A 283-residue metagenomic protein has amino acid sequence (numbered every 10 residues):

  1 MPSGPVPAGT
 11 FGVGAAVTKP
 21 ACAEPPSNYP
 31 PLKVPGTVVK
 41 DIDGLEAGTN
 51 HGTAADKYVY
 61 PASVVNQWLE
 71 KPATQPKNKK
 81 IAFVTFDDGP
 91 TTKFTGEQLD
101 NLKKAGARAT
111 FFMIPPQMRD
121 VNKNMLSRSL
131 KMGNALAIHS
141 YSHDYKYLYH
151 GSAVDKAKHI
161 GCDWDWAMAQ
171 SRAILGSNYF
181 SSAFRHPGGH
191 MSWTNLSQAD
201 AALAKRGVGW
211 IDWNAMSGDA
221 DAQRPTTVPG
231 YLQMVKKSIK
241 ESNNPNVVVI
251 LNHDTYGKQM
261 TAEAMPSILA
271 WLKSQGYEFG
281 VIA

Functional and structural regions predicted by a protein language model:
M1-V84, T91-E97, T227-V228, Q233 (+2 more regions): N-terminal pre-catalytic segment of deacetylase/amide-hydrolase enzymes
V38-A153, Q170-S182: Active-site beta->alpha N-cap acidic-glycine motif
R119-N124, H143-L251, T255-K273, Y277-E278 (+1 more regions): Catalytic domains of cell-wall/extracellular-matrix polysaccharide-remodeling enzymes, centered on de-N-acetylation
